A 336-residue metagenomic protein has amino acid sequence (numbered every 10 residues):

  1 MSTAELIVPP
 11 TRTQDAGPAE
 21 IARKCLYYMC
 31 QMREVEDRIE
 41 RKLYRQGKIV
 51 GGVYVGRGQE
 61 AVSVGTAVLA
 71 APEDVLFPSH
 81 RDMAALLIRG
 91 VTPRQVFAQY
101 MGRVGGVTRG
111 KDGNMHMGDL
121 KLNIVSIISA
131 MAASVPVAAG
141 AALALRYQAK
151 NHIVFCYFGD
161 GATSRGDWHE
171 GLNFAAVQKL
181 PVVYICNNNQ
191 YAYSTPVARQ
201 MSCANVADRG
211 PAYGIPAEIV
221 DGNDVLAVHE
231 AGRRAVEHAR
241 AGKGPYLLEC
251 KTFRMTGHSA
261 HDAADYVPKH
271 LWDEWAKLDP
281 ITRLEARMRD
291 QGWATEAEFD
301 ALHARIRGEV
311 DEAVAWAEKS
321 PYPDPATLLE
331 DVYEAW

Functional and structural regions predicted by a protein language model:
M1-V62, V68, T256, D265-W336: Conserved acidic/glycine
V8-R12, V107-K111, L248, G257: N-proximal short alpha-helices
T13-A22, L26, K42-Y44, A84 (+14 more regions): Short, well-ordered helical secondary-structure segments
A16, R109-D112, A241, R307: Feature targets compositionally biased, intrinsically disordered low-complexity regions with long contiguous runs
E34-D37, R41, K48-Q178, P196-S202 (+2 more regions): Cofactor-binding active-site loop characterized by glycine-rich and histidine/acidic residues
H80, C250-T252, V332: A general secondary-structure junction signal
L86-I88, S194, H258, T327: Short acidic, gly/pro-rich beta-turn/loop elements at beta-sheet edges and active-site/ligand-binding grooves
I124-K319: Glycine-rich ThDP/TPP pyrophosphate-binding loop and its adjacent helix/strand module within ThDP-dependent enzymes
